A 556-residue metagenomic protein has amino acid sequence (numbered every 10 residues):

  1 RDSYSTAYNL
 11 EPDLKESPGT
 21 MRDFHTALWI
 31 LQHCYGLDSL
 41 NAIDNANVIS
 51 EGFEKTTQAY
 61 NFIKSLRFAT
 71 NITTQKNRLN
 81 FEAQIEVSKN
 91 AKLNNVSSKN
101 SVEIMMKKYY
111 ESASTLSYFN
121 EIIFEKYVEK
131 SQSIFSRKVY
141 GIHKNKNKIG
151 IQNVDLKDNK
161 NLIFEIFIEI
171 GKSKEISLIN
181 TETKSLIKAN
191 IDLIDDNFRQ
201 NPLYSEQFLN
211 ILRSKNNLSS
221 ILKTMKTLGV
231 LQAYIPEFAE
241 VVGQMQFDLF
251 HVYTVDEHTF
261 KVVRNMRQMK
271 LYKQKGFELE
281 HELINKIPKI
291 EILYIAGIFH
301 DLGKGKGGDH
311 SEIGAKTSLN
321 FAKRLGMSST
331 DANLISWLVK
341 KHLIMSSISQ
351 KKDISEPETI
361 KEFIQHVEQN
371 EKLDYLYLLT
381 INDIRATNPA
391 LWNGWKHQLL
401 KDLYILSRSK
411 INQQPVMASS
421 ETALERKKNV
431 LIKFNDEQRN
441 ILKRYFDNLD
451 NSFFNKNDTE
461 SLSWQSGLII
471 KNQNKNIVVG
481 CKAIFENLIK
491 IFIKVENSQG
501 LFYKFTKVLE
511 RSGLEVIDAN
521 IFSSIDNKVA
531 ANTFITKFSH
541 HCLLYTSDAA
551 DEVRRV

Functional and structural regions predicted by a protein language model:
R1-H251: Non-catalytic interface/linker regions that flank or bridge core catalytic/transmembrane domains
H25, E121, K226, P236-A239 (+5 more regions): Amphipathic, well-packed alpha-helical segments that form the structural scaffold of globular domains
I30-A42, V252-L293, N320: Alpha-helical phosphate/pyrophosphate-handling elements in metalloenzyme active cores
D44, F53-S65, T254, E282-Q413: Divalent metal-dependent catalytic cores for phosphoryl transfer on phosphate-bearing substrates
A418-F434, N440-F446: Hard-cation-handling environments
Y445-F485: Edge strands and adjacent loops of beta-rich recognition modules
L468-D526, I535-F538: Segments forming glycine/polar-rich beta-alpha architectures that bind adenosine-containing cofactors
Y545-V556: Single conserved hydrophobic/aromatic residue that forms the stacking wall/gate of nucleotide- or nucleobase-binding
